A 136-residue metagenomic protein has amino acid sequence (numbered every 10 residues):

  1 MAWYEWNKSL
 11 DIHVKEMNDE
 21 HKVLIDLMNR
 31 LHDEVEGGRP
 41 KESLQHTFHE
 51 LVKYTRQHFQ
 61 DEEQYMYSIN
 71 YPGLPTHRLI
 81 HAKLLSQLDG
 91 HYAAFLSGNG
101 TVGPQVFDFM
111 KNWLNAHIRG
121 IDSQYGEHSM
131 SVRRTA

Functional and structural regions predicted by a protein language model:
M1-A136: Small-residue-biased structural context
